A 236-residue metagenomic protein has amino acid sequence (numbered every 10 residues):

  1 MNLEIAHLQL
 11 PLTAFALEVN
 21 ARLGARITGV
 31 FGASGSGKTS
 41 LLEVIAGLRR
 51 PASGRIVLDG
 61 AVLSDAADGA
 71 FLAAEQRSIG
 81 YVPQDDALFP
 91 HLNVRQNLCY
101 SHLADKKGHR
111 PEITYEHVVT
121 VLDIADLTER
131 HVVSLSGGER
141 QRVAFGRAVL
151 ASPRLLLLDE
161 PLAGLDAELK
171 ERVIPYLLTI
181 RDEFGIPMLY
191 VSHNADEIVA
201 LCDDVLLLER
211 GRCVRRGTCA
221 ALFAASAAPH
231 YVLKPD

Functional and structural regions predicted by a protein language model:
A61-A66, R110-L127, L178-T179: Conserved ABC ATPase "signature" region
L63-G80, A104, S226: ABC ATPase NBD coupling module
H131-L135, E139-Q141: Conserved ABC ATPase signature
L150-R154: A short, proline-enriched helix->beta-strand linker immediately N-terminal to the Walker B motif in ABC-type P-loop
L156-E160: Catalytic Walker B motif of ABC-type/P-loop ATPase nucleotide-binding domains
G185-V191: Conserved H-loop
